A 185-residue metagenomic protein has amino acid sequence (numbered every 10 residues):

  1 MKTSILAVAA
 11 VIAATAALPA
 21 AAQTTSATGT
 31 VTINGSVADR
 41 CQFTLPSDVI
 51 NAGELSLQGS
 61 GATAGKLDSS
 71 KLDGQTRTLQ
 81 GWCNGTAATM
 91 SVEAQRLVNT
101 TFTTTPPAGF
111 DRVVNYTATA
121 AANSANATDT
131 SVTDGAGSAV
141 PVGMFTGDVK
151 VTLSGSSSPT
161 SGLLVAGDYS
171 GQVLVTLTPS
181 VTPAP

Functional and structural regions predicted by a protein language model:
M1-A7: Bacterial N-terminal signal peptides that target proteins for export
K2, A14, Q23-T24, A118 (+2 more regions): Intrinsically disordered/low-complexity terminal segments and short unstructured peptides
A9-T15: Bacterial N-terminal signal peptides
A17-P19: N-terminal signal peptide c-region/cleavage motif recognized by signal peptidases
A22-F110, A139-P185: N-terminal small/polar-rich segments of proteins
V114-A120: Short, surface-exposed beta-strand/strand-loop-strand elements in extracellular ectodomains
N123-T146: Extended, solvent-exposed segments with strong compositional bias
